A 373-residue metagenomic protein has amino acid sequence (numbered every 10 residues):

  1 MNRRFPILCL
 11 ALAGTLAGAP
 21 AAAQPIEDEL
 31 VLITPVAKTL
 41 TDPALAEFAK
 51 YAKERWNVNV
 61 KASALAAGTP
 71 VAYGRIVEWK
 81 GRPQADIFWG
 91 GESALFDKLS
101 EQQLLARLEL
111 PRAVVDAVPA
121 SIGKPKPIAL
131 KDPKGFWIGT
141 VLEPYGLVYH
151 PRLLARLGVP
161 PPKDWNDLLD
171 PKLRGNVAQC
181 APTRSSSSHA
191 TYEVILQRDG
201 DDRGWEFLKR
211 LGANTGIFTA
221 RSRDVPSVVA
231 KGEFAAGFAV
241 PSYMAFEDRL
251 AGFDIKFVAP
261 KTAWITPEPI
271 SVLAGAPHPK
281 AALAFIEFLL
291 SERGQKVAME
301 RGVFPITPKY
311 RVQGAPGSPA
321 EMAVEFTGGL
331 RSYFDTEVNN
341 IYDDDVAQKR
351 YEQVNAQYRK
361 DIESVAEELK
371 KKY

Functional and structural regions predicted by a protein language model:
Q24-K98, P226: Early extracytoplasmic/lumenal segment of secretory-pathway proteins
V31, K134, N166-S186, V194-L196: Short loop->beta-strand "edge-of-pocket" segments that line small-molecule binding or catalytic clefts across diverse
L65-G74, A94, N166, G212-S227 (+1 more regions): Short helix-initiation/N-cap motifs at beta->coil->alpha
P83-F88, A106-L147, N166, N176: A structural signal for short loop-to-beta-strand junctions that line the ligand-binding cleft of periplasmic/secreted
L99-L108, D132-P133, E247-A259: Ligand-binding "clamshell"
E193-A259: Ligand-binding pocket segment of bilobal, Venus flytrap-like solute-binding proteins
L273-N339: Mature extracytoplasmic/periplasmic domains
R331-Y373: Conserved C-terminal helix/tail region of periplasmic/extracytoplasmic solute-binding proteins
